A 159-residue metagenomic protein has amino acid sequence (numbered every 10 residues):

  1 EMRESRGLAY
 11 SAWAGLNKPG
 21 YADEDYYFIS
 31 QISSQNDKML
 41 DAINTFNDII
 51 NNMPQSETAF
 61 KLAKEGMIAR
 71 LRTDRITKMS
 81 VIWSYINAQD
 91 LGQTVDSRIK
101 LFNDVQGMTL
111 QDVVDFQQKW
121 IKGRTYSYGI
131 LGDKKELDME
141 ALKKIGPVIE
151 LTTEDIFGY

Functional and structural regions predicted by a protein language model:
E1-N52, T58-L110, G123-L131: M16 family metallopeptidases and their MPP-like homologs
R6, D48-Q55, K143-E154: A common structural junction motif
L110-Y159: Proteolytic maturation boundary segments
